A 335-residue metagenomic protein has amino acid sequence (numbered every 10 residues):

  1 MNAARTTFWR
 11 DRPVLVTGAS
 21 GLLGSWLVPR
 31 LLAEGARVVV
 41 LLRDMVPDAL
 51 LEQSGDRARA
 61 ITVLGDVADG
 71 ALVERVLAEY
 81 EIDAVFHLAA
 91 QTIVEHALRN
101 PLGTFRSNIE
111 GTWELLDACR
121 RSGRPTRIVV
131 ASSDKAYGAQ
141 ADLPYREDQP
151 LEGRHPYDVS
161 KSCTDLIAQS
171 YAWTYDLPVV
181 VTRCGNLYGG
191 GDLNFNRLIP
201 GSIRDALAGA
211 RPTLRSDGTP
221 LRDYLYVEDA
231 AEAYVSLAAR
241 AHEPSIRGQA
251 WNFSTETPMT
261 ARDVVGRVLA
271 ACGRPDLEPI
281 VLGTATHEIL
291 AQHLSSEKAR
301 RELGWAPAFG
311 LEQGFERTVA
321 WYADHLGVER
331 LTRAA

Functional and structural regions predicted by a protein language model:
M1-G185, A335: N-terminal Rossmann-like NAD(P)+-binding domain of SDR-like oxidoreductases, especially those catalyzing
A33-A36, A206-A335: C-terminal substrate-binding subdomain of Rossmann-fold SDR/epimerase-dehydratase oxidoreductases
G70-A71, D83, E95, L102 (+7 more regions): Residues in well-ordered alpha-helical elements
V129, Q140-A141, D176, D192 (+2 more regions): Proline-centered turn/helix-capping motifs that create local helix->coil transitions or kinks
L143, N194-G201, V268: A glycine/serine/threonine-rich, flexible loop-to-helix segment that serves as the NAD(P) cofactor-binding "lid"
G153-S160, C184, F195-I199, D223-V227: The catalytic Tyr-centered alpha-helix of NAD(P)H-dependent dehydrogenases
C163, I167, Y171, S202 (+2 more regions): Hydrophobic alpha-helix immediately C-terminal to the catalytic Tyr-X-X-X-Lys motif of short-chain
Y188: Radical SAM [4Fe-4S] cluster-binding motif and immediate context
